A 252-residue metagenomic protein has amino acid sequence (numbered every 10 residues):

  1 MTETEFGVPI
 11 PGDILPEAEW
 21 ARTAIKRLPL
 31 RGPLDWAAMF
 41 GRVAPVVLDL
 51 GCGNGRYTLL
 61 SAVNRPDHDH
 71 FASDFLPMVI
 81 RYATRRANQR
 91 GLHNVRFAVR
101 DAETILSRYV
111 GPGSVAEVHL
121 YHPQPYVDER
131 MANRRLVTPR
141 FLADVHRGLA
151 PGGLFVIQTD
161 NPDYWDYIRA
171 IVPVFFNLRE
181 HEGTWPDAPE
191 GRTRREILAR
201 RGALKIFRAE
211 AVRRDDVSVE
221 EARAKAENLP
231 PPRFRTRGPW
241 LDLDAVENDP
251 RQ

Functional and structural regions predicted by a protein language model:
M1-R42, E180-Q252: SAM/dcSAM-binding transferase cores
G51-G55: Class I SAM-dependent methyltransferase "Motif I" SAM/SAH-binding loop
L76: Conserved SAM/SAH-binding beta-strand->alpha-helix loop
A83: Conserved SAM-binding loop
A87-P112: S-adenosyl-L-methionine
V137-P151: A short glycine-rich, Lys/Arg-flanked "PGG" loop and its adjoining helix->strand segment in the class I
G152-T159: Conserved beta-strand signature within the Rossmann-like core of class I S-adenosyl-L-methionine
